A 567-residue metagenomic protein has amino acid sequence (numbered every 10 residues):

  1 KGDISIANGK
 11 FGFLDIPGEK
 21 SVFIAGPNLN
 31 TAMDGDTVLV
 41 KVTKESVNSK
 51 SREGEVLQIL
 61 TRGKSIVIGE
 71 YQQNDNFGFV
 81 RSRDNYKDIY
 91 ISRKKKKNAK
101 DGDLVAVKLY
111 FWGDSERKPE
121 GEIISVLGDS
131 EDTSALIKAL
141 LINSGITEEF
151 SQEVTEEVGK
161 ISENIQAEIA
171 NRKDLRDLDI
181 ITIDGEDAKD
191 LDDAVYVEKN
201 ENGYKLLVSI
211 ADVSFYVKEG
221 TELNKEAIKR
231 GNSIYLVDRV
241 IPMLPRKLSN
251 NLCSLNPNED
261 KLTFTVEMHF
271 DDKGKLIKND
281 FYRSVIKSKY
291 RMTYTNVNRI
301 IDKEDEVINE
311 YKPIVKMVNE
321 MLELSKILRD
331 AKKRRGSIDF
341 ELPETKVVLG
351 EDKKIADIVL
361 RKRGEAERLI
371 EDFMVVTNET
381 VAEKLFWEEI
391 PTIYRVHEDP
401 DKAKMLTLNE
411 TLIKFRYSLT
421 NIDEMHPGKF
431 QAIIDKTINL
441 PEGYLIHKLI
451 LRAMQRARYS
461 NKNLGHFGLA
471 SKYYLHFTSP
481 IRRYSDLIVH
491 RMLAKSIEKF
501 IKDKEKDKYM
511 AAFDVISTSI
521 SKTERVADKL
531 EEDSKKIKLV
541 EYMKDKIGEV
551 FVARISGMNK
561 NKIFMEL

Functional and structural regions predicted by a protein language model:
K1, T380, A403, L412-L567: Structured C-terminal cores of nucleic-acid metabolism proteins
K1-I210, S214-D260, R291, R299 (+1 more regions): Charge-lined substrate channels and their catalytic hotspots, especially those that engage the 3′ end of RNA
D3, I68-E70, A194-Y196, E267 (+2 more regions): Short, surface-exposed charged micro-motifs
G18-K20, E45-K50, K94-K100, K160-R172 (+6 more regions): Short, glycine- and charge-enriched coil/turn segments that flank and shape catalytic ligand pockets
A25, V107, D184, L191-Y417 (+1 more regions): Feature marking long nucleic-acid-engaging regions of large polymerase/nuclease enzymes
T31, K41, I59-G63, K108 (+17 more regions): Conserved, well-folded catalytic cores of nucleic-acid-processing and energy-transducing macromolecular machines
V38, L262, E549-F551: Hydrophobic core residues within well-ordered beta-strands of beta-rich domains
K138, Q152-E156, K173-R176, K278-Y282 (+7 more regions): Short coil/turn segments at secondary-structure boundaries
